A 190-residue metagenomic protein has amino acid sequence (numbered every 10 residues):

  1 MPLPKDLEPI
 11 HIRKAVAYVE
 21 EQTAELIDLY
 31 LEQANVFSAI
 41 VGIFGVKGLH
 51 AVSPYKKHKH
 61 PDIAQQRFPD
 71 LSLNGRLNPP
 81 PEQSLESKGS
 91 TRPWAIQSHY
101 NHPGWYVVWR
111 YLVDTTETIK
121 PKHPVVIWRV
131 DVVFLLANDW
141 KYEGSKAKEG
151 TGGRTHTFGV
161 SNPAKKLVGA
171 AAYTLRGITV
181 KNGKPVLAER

Functional and structural regions predicted by a protein language model:
M1-Q83, G89-R190: Nucleic-acid endonuclease domains
